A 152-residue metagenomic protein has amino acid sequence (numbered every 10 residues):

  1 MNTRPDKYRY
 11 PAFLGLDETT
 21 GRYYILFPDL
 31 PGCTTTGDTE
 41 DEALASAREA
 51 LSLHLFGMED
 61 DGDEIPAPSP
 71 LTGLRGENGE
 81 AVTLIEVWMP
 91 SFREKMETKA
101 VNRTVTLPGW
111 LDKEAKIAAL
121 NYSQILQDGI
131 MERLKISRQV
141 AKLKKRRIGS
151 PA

Functional and structural regions predicted by a protein language model:
M1-Y10, R48-T106, W110-A118, Q124 (+3 more regions): Short, charged, surface-exposed hinge/linker loops at domain edges that act as mobile lids or interdomain connectors
D6, E18-T20, T36: A contiguous binding-surface segment within folded domains or other stable secondary-structure elements
L14-D29: Short aromatic-glycine-(Arg/Gly/Cys) micro-motifs in beta-strand/loop hairpins
F27-L30, E97-K99: Short glycine-enriched loop/turn motifs at secondary-structure junctions
L30-P31, G129: Short, flexible N-terminal segments of the mature chain
P31-D41: A short, exposed loop/beta-hairpin motif centered on an aromatic-Gly-Thr core
E42-A47: Acidic helix/loop or adjacent segment enriched in Glu/Asp that either coordinates divalent metal
